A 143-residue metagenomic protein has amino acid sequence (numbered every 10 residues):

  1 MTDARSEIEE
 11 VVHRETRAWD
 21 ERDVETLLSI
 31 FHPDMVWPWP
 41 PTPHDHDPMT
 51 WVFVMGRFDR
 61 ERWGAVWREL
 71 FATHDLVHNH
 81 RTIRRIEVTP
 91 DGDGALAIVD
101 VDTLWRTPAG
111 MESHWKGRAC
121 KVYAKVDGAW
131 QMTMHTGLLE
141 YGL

Functional and structural regions predicted by a protein language model:
M1-W37, G110, L143: Short, low-complexity N-terminal intrinsically disordered segments enriched in polar/charged residues
R5-S6, V24-D91: A solvent-exposed, acidic/Ser-Thr-rich amphipathic alpha-helical stretch
E10, N79-R81, W115-K116: Short solvent-exposed loop/turn micro-motifs enriched in small/polar/acidic residues
W39, V99-D100, M134: Residue-level recognition of conserved beta-strand positions in structured domain cores
R81-E87, V101-T103, R118-A124, G137: Hydrophobic/aromatic beta-strand elements that line small-molecule binding cavities or substrate pockets in beta-rich
L96, W115-L143: Short beta-strand edge/turn micro-motifs at domain boundaries
L104-S113: Short, cysteine-centered beta-strand-loop-beta hairpins and adjacent loop/turn segments enriched in charged/polar
